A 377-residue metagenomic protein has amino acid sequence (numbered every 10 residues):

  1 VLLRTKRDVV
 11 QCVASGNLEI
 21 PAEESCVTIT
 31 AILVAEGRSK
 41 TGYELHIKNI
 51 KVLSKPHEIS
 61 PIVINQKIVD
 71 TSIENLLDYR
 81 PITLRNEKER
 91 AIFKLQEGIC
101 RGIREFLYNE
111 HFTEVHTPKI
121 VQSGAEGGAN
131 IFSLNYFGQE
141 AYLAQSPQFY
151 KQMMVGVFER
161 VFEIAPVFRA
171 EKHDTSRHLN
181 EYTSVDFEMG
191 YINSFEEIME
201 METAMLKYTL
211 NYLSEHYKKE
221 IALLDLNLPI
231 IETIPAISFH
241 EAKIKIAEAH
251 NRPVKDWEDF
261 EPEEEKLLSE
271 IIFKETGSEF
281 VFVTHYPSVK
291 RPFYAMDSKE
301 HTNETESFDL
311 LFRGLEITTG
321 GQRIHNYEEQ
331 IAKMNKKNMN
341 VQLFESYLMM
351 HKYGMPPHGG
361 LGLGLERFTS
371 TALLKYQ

Functional and structural regions predicted by a protein language model:
V1-I192, M349: Class II aminoacyl-tRNA synthetase-like tRNA-binding/catalytic domains
A91, L95-I99, S194-M201, M205 (+2 more regions): Short amphipathic alpha-helical segments
F93, M154, E188-M199, L228-T233 (+5 more regions): Hydrophobic alpha-helical scaffolding
G102-E110, S146-G156, R160, I164-E171 (+10 more regions): Generic, well-ordered alpha-helical scaffold segments in large soluble proteins
E110-T113, E196-E200, Q342: Short, solvent-exposed positions on alpha-helices
A125-E126, A204-L310, K336-G354: Metal-assisted phosphate- and nucleotidyl-transfer catalytic regions
G156-P166, L179, T183-S194, S278-Q377: TRNA-recognition modules of translation machinery and tRNA-sensing kinases, especially anticodon-binding
